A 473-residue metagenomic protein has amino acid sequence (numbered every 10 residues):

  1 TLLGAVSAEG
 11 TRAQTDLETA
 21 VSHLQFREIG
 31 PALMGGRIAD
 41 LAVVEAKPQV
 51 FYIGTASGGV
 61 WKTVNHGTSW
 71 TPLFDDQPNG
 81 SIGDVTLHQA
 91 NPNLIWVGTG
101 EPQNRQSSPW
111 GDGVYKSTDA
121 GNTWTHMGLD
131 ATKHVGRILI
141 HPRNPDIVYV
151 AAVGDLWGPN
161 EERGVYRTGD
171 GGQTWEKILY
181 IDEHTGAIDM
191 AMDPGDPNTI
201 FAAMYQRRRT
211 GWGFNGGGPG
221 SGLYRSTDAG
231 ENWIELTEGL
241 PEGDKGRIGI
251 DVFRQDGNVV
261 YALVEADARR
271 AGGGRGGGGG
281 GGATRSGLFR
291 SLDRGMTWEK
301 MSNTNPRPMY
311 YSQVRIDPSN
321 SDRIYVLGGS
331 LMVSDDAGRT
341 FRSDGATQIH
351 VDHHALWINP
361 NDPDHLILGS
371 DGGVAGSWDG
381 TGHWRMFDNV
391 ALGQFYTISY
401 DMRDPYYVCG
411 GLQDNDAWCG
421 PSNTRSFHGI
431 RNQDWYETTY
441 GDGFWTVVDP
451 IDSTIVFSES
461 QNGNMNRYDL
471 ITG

Functional and structural regions predicted by a protein language model:
L2-T11: C-terminal segment of classical bacterial N-terminal signal peptides
G10-G473: Beta-propeller blade termini and top-face loops
